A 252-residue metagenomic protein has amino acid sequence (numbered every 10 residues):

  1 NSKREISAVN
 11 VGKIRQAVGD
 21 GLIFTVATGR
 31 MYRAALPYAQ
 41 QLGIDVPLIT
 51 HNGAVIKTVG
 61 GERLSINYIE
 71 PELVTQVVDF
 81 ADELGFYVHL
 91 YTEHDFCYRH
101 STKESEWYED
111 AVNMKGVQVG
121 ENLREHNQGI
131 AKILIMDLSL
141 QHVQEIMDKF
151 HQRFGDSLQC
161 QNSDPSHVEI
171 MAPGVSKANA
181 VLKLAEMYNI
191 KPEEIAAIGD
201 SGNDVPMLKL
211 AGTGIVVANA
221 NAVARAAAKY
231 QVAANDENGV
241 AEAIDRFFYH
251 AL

Functional and structural regions predicted by a protein language model:
K3, A8-S105: Active-site phosphate-binding/coordination module
V11, R15, V205-P206, A222: Alpha-helical segments flanking ligand/cofactor-binding loops in enzyme cores
A17, T28, N52, I133 (+3 more regions): Residue-level signal for inorganic ion chemistry
I23, Y87, T213-G214, Y230: Residue-level detector of anion-binding/catalytic polar loops
A34-P37, E145, A180, P206-M207 (+2 more regions): Phosphate- and divalent-cation-binding pockets in alpha/beta enzyme and binding domains that engage nucleotide-derived
L42-I44, H51-N52, F154, L210-A211 (+1 more regions): Short, structured coil segments at secondary-structure junctions
F80, L84-I198, G202, P206-L210 (+1 more regions): Conserved acidic, metal-coordinating active-site core of Asp-based, Mg2+-dependent phosphoryl-transfer enzymes
L210, V217-L252: Asp-based, Mg2+/Mn2+-dependent phosphohydrolase catalytic module
